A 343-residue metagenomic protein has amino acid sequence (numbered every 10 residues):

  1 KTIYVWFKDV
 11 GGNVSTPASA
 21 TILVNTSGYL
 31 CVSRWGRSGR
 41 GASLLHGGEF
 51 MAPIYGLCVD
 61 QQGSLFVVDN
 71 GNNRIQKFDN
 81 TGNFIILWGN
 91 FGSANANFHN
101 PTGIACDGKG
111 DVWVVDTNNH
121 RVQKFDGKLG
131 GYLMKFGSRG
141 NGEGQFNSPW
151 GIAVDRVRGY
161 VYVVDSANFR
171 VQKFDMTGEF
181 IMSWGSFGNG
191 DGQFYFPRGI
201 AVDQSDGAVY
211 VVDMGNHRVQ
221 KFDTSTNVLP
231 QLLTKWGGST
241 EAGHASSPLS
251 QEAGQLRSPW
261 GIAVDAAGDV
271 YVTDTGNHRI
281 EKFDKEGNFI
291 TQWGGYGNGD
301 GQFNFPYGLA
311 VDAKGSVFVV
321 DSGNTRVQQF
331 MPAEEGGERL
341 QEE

Functional and structural regions predicted by a protein language model:
K1-S27: Low-complexity, disordered linker/stalk regions enriched in Pro/Thr/Ser/Gly
G28-Y55, N83-T102, L129-W150, E179-R198 (+3 more regions): Gly/Pro-rich loop segments of beta-rich domains
V59-Q62, C106-K109, V154-R158, V202-D206 (+2 more regions): Residue-level detector of Asp-centered blade-edge/turn motifs that repeat once per structural unit in beta-propeller
S64-F66, D111-W113, Y160-Y162, A208-Y210 (+2 more regions): Conserved beta-propeller blade signature
N70, T117, S166, M214 (+2 more regions): Short loop/turn segments immediately following the C-termini of beta-strands
F305-E342: Blade-level signature of beta-propeller repeat domains, shared across WD40, Kelch, NHL, RCC1 and BNR/Asp-box propellers
